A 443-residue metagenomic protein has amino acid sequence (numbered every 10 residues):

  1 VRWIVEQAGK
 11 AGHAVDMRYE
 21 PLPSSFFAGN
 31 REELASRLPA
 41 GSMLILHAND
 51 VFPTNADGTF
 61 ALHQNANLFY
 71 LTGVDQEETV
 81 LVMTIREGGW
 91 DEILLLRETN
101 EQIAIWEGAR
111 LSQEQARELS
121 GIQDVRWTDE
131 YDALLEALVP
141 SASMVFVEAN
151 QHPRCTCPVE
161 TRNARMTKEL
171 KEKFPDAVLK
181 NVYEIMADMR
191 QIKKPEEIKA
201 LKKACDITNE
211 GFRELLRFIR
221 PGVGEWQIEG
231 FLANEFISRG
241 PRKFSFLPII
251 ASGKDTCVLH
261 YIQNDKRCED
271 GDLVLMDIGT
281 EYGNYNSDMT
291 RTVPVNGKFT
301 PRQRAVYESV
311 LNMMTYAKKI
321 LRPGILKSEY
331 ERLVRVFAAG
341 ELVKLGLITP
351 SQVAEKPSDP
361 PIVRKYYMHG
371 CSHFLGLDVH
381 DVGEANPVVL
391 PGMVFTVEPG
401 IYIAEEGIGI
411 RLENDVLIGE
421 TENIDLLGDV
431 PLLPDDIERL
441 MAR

Functional and structural regions predicted by a protein language model:
V1-R443: Active-site neighborhoods and metal-handling regions in enzymes and metal-associated proteins
